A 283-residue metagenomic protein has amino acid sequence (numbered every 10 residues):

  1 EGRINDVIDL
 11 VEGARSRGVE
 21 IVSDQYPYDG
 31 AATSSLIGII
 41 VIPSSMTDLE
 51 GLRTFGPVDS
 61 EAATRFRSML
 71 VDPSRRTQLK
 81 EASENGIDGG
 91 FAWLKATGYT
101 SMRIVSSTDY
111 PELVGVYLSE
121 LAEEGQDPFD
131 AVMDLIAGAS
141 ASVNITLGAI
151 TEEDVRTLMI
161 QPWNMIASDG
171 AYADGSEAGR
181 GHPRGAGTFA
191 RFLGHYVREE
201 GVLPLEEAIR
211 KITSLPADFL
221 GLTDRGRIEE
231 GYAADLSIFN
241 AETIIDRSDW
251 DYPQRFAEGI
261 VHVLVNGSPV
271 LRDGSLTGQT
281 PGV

Functional and structural regions predicted by a protein language model:
E1-Y172: Polyanionic/metal-chelating signatures
D9, D130, M165-I166, G187-R191 (+5 more regions): Feature representing long, continuous alpha-helical segments
D24, G125-Q126, D169, A208 (+4 more regions): Divalent metal-coordination and catalytic microenvironments
T33-S35, E177-R180, S248-W250, G274-L276: Short conserved micro-motifs at the rims of enzyme active sites and ligand-binding pockets
V41-I42, H182-F189, P253-G259, L264: Flexible glycine/proline-rich, aromatic-decorated loop/lid segments
V143-V155, E200-I209, A217-Q254: Acidic, glycine-enriched loop/beta-strand segments at the rims of small-molecule binding/catalytic pockets
V155-W163, G170-E206, G221: Substrate-recognition/cap regions that form aromatic- and gly/pro-loop-enriched pockets for small-molecule ligands
R156-W163, S168-A171, S237-P281: C-terminal cap of metal-dependent C-N hydrolases
